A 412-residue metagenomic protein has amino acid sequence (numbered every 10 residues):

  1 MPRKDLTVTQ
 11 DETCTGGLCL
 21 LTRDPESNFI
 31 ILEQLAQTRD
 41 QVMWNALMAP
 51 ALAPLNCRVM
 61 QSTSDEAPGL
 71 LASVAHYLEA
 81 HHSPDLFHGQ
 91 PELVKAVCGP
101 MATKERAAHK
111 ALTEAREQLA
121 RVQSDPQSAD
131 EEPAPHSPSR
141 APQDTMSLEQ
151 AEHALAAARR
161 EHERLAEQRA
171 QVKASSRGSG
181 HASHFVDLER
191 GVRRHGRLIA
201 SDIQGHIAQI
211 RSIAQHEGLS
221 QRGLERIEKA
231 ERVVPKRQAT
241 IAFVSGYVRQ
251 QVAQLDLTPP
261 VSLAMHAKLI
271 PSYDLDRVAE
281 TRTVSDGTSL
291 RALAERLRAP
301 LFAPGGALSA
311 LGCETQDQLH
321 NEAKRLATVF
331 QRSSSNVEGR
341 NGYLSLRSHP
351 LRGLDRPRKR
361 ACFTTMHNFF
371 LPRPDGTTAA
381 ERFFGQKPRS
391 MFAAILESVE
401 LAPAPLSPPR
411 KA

Functional and structural regions predicted by a protein language model:
M1-S62, E66-L86, L93-L198: RNase H-like nuclease fold core
A80-V97, D317-S333: RNase H-like polynucleotidyl transferase catalytic core
L119, P126, R347-L351, F369-P374: Short secondary-structure junctions and interdomain/linker hinges
A166-A323: Long, low-complexity, polar/charged, intrinsically disordered or flexibly structured peripheral segments
L269-T281, G287-T288, A292-R296, F302-E314 (+3 more regions): C-terminal domain-tail junction helix/linker
V329-L354, R358: Short amphipathic alpha-helical "interface-anchor" segments enriched in bulky aromatics
G342, L346, A361-F370: Short, hydrophobic/amphipathic alpha-helical patches that form generic packing surfaces within helical domains
